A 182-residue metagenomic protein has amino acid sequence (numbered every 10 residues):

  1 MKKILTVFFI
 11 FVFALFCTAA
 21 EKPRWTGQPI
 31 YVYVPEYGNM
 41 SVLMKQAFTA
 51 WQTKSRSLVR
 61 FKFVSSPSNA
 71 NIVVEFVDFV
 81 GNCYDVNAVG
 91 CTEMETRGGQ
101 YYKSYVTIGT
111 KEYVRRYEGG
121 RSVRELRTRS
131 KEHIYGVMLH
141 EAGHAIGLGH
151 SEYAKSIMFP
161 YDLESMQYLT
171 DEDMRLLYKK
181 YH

Functional and structural regions predicted by a protein language model:
I4-F13: Sec-dependent N-terminal signal peptides
L15-A19: Sec/Tat signal peptide C-region and signal peptidase I cleavage site
E21-K45: Fold-level signature of zinc-dependent metallopeptidase catalytic domains
I30-Y31, V106-T107, E112-R115, A154-Q167: Surface-exposed aromatic
Y37-M44, R127-G136, S151, M166-T170 (+1 more regions): Solvent-exposed, acidic/flexible segments
V42-M138: Metzincin-family zinc-dependent endopeptidase catalytic domain
A142-I157: Catalytic Zn2+-binding segment of zinc metalloproteases
F159-H182: Post-HExxH zinc-binding segment in Zn-dependent metallohydrolases
